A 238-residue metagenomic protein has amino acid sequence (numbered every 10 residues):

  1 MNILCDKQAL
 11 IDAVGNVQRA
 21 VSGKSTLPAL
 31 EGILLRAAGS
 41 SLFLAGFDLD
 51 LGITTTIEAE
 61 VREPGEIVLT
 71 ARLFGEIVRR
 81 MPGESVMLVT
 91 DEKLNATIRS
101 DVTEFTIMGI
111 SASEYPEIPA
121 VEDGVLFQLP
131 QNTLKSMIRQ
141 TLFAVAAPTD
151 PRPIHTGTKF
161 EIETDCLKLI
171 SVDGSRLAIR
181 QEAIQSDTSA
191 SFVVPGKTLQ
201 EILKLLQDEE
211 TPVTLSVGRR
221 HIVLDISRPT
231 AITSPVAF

Functional and structural regions predicted by a protein language model:
M1-F238: Structural preference for solvent-exposed beta-strand-turn elements and adjacent flexible terminal/loop segments within
